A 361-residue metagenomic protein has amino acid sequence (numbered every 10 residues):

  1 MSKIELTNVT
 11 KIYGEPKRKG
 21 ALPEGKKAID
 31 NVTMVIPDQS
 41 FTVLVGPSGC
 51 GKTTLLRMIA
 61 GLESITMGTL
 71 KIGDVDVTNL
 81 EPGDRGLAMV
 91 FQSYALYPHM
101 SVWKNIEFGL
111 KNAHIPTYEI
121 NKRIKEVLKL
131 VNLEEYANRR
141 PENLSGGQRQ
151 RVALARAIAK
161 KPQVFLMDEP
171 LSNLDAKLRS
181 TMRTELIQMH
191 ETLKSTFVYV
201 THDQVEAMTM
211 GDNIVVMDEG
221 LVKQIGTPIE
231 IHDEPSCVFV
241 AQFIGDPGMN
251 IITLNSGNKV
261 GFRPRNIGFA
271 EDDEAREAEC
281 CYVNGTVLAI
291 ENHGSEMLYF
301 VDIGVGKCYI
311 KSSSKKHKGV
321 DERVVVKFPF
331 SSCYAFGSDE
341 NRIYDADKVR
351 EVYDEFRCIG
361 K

Functional and structural regions predicted by a protein language model:
V45-P47: The feature captures the beta-strand-to-loop junction immediately N-terminal to the Walker
T53-L56, V152: ABC ATPase nucleotide-binding domain helices that frame the ATP-binding cleft
A60: Helix-to-loop junction immediately C-terminal to a conserved catalytic motif
G68-D76: Conserved ABC transporter NBD signature motif
L80-S236: ABC ATPase nucleotide-binding domains
G248-E291, K316-K361: Glycine/charge-rich catalytic "coupling/switch" loops of P-loop NTPases
